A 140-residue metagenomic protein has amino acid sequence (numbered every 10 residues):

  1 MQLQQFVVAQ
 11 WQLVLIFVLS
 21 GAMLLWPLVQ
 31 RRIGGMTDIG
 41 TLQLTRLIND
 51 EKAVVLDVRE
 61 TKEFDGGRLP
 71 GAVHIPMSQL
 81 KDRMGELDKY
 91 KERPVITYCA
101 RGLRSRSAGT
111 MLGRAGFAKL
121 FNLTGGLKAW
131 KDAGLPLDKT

Functional and structural regions predicted by a protein language model:
M1-Q43, L47-A53, T61-P94, R104-T140: Rhodanese-like catalytic fold shared by cysteine-dependent sulfurtransferases and DSP/PTP-type phosphatases
Y98-C99: Metallo-beta-lactamase
